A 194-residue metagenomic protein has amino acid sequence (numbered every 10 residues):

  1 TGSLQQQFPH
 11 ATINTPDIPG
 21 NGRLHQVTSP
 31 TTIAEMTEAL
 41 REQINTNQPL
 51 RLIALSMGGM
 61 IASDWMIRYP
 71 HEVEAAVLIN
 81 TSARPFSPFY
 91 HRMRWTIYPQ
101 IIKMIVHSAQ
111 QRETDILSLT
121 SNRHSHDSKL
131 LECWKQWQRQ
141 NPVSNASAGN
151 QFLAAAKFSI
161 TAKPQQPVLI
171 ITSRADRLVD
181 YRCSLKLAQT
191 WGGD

Functional and structural regions predicted by a protein language model:
T1-S3: The serine-hydrolase catalytic nucleophile loop
T12, L185-D194: Catalytic histidine neighborhood in serine/cysteine hydrolases with alpha/beta-hydrolase-type architecture
T12-I53: Active-site loop/oxyanion-hole signature of alpha/beta-hydrolase fold enzymes
A54-G58, A62: Gly/Ala-rich beta-loop-alpha elbow adjacent to hydrolase catalytic centers
I67, V73-I105: Flexible "cap/lid" loop of the alpha/beta hydrolase fold
A109-T161: Conserved alpha/beta-hydrolase catalytic His-Asp/Glu region
P164, I170-T172, D176: Short beta-strand/loop motif that positions the catalytic acidic residue of the alpha/beta-hydrolase fold
R177-C183: Conserved alpha/beta-hydrolase "acid-adjacent" motif
